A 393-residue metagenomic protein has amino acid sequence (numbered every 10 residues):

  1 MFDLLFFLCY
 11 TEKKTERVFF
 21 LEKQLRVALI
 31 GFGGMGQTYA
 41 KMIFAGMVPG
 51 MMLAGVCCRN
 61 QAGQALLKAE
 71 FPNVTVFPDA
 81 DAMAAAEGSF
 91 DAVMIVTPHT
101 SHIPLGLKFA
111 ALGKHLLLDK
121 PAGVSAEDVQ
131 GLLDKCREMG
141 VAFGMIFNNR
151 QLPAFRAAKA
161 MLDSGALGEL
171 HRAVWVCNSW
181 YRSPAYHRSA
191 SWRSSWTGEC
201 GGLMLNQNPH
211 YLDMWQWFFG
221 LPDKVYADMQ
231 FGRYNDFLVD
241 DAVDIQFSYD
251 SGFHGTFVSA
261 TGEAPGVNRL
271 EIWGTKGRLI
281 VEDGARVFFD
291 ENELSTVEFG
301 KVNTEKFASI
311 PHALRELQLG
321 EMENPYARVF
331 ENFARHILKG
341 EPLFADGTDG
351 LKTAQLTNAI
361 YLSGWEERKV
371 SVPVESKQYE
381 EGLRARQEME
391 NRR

Functional and structural regions predicted by a protein language model:
Y10-F71: N-terminal Rossmann-like dinucleotide-binding module
E22, V141, G168-R172, L362-G382 (+1 more regions): C-terminal capping/lid region of NAD(P)-dependent oxidoreductase domains
Q24, G274-T348, V370, E381-R393: C-terminal glycine/acidic-rich active-site capping loop/insertion
F71-K135: Beta-loop-alpha module in the N-terminal Rossmann-like domain of NAD(P)-dependent dehydrogenases, especially those
P78, L118, F143-M145, V281: Hydrophobic residues in well-ordered beta-strands that form the structural core
G131-N148, E169-R172: Rossmann-fold dehydrogenase core element
N149-D236, E367: Predominantly a Rossmann-like dinucleotide-binding segment in NAD(P)-dependent oxidoreductases
P209, Y234, V258-G266: Glycine-rich phosphate/pyrophosphate-binding beta-alpha loops
